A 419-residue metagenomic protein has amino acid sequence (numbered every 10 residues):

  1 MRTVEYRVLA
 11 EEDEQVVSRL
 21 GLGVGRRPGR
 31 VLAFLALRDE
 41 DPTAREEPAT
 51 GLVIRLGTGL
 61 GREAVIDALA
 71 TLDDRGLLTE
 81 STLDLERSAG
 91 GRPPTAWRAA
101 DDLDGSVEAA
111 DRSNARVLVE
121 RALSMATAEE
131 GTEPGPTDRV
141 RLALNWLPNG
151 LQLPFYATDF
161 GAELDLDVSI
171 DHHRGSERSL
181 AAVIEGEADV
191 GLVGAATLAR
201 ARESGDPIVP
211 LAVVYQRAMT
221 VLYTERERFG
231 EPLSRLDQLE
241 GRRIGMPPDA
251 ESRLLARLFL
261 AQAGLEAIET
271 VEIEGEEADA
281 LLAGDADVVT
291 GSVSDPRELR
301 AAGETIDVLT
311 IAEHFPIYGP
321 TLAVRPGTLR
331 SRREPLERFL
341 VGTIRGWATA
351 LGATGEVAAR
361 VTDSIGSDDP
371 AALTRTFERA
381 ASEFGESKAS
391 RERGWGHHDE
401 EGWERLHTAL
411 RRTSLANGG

Functional and structural regions predicted by a protein language model:
R2-F34: Short alpha-helical segments that sit at the start of domains
G25, L83-A109: Short, cationic-aromatic polyanion-contact patches
P42-G57: Short acidic, hydrophobic short linear motifs in intrinsically disordered regions
D73-E86, A416: A short, conserved structural fragment
L103-G135: Amphipathic alpha-helical dimerization/coiled-coil segments that flank or bridge DNA-binding/regulatory modules
D138-Q262, T270-V271, T290: Short, glycine-/small- and polar/acidic-enriched structural segments that line small-molecule recognition paths
A196, E276-I365: Pocket-lining segment of extracytoplasmic ligand-binding domains
R333-L415: Secondary-structure end/capping motifs
